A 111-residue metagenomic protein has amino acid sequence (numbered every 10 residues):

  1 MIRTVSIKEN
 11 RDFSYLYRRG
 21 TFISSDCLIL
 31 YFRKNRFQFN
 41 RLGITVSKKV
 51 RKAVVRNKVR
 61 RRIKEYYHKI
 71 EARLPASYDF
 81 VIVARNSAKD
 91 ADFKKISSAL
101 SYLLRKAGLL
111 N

Functional and structural regions predicted by a protein language model:
M1-N111: Positively charged, solvent-exposed patches that mediate nucleic-acid binding
